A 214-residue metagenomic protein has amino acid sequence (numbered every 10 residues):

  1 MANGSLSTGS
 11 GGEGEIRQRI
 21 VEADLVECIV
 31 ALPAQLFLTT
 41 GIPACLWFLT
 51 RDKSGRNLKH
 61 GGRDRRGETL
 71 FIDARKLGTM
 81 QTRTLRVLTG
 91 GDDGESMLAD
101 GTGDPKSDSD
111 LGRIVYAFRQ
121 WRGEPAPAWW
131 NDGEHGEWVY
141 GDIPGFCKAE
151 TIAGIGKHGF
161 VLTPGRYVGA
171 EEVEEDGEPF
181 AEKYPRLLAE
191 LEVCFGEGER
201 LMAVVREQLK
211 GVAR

Functional and structural regions predicted by a protein language model:
M1-R214: A conserved structural/catalytic subdomain of Rossmann-like adenosyl-cofactor enzymes
